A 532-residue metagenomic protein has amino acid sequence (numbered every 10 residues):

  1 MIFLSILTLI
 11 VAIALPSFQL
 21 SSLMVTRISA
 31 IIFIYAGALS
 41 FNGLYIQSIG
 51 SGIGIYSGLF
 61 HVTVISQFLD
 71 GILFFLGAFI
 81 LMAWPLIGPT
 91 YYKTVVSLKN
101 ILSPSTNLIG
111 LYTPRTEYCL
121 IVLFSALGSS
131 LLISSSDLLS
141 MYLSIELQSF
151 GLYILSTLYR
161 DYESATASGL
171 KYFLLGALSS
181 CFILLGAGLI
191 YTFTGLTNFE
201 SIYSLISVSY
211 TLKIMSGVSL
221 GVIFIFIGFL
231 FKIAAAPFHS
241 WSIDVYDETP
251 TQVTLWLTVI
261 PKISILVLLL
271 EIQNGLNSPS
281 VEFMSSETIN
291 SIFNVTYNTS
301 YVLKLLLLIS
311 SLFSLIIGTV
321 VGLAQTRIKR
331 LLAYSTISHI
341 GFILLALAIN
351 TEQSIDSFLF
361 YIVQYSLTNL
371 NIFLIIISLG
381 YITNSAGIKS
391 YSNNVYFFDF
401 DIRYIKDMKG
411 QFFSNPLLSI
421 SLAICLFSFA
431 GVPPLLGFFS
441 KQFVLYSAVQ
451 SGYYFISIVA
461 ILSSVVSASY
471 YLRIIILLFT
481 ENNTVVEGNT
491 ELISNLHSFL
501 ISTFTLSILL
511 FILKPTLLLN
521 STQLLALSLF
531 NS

Functional and structural regions predicted by a protein language model:
M1-S532: Alpha-helical transmembrane segments of multi-pass membrane proteins predominantly involved in bioenergetics
